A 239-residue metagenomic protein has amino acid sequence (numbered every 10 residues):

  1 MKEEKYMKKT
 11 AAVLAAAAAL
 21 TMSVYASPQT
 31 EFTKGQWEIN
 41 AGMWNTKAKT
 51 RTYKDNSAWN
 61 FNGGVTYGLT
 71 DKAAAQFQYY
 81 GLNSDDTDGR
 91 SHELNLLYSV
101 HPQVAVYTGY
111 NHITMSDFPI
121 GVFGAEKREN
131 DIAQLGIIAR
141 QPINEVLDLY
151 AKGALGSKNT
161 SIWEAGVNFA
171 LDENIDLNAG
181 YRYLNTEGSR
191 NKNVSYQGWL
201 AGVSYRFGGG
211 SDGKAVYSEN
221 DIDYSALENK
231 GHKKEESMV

Functional and structural regions predicted by a protein language model:
K2-P28: Gram-negative bacterial Sec-dependent N-terminal signal peptides
Y25-N83, A133, P142: Short glycine/proline- and aromatic-enriched beta-strand/turn motifs that initiate or cap beta-hairpins
W37-I39, D71-F77, P102-T108, I143-L149 (+3 more regions): Repeated loop/turn-to-beta-strand initiation elements of outer-membrane beta-barrel proteins
T46, T50, N83-G89, T108-I132 (+2 more regions): Outer-membrane beta-barrel translocator/channel fold
W59-G63, R90-L94, A133-I137, S161-A165 (+1 more regions): Hydrophobic, lipid-facing positions within transmembrane beta-strands of outer-membrane proteins
Y67, Y98, A139-Q141, L155 (+3 more regions): Residue-level signature of outer-membrane beta-barrel architecture
K72-K152, S157: Gram-negative (and chloroplast) outer-membrane scaffold detector with strong preference for beta-barrel transmembrane
Y98, L135, F169, S195-V239: Outer-membrane beta-barrel "beta-signal"
